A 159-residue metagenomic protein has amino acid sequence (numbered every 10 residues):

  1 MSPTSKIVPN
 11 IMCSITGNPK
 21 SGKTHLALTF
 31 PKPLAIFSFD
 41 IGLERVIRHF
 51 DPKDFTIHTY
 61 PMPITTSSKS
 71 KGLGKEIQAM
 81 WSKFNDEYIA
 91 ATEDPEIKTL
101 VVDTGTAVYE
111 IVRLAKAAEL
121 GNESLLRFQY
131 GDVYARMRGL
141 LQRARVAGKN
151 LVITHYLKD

Functional and structural regions predicted by a protein language model:
S2-T99, A107: Conserved P-loop
T99-D159: P-loop NTPase motor core
